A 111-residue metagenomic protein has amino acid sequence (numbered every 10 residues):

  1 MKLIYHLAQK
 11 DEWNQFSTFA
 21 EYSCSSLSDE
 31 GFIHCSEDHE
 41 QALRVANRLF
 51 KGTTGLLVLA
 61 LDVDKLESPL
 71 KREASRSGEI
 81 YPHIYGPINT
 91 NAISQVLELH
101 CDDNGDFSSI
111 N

Functional and structural regions predicted by a protein language model:
K2-N111: Conserved, structured core segments of small domains
